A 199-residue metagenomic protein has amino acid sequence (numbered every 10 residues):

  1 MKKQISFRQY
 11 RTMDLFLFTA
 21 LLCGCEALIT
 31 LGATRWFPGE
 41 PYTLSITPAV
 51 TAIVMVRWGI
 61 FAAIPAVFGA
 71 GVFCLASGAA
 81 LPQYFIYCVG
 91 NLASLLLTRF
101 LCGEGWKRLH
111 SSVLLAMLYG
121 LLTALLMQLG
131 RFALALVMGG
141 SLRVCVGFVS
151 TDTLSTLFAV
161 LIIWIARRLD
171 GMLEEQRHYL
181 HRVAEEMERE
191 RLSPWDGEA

Functional and structural regions predicted by a protein language model:
M1-R57: Hydrophobic transmembrane alpha-helices
Q9, C25, A70-G71, L173: Seven-transmembrane-like multi-pass membrane architecture, highlighting hydrophobic TM helices and the outer-facing
A20, G24, A49, I64-G71 (+4 more regions): Residue-level signature of the transmembrane alpha-helical core of multi-pass small-molecule transporters
L28-G32, I53-V54, F73-A76, L97 (+1 more regions): Residue-level signal for alpha-helical transmembrane segments in multi-pass membrane proteins
L31-Y42, A80-V89, F100-E198: Membrane-embedded alpha-helical hairpins and interfacial helices in multi-pass inner-membrane proteins
V50-V56, A70, L81-R99: Generic alpha-helical transmembrane segments
I53-V67, W106-R108: Membrane-helix interface "capping/anchor" motifs
W58-G59, G69-S77: Interfacial segments of multi-pass membrane proteins
